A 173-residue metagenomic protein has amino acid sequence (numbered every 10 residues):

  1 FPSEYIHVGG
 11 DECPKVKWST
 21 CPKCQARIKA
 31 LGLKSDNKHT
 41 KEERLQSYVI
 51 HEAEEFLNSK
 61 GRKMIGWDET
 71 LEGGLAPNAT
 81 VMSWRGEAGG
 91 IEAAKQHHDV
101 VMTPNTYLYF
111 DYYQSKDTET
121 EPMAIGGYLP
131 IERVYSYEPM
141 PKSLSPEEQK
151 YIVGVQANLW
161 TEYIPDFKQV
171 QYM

Functional and structural regions predicted by a protein language model:
F1-A79, W84-K95: Active-site neighborhood of glycoside hydrolase catalytic domains
K63-E69, G74-A79, W84-M173: Flexible, acidic glycine-rich loops studded with aromatic residues
